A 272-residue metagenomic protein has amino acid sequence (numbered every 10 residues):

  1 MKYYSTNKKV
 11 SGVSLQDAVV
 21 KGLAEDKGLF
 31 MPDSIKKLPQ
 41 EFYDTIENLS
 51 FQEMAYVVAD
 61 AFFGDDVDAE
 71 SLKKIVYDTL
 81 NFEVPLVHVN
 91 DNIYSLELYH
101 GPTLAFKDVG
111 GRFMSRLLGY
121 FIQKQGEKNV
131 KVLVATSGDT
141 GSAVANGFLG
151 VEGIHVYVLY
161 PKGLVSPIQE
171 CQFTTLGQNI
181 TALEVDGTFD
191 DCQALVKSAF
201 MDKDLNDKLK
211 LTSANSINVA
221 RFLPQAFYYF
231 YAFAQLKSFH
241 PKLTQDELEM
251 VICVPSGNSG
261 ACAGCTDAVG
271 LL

Functional and structural regions predicted by a protein language model:
M1-L272: PLP-dependent amino-acid enzyme catalytic core
